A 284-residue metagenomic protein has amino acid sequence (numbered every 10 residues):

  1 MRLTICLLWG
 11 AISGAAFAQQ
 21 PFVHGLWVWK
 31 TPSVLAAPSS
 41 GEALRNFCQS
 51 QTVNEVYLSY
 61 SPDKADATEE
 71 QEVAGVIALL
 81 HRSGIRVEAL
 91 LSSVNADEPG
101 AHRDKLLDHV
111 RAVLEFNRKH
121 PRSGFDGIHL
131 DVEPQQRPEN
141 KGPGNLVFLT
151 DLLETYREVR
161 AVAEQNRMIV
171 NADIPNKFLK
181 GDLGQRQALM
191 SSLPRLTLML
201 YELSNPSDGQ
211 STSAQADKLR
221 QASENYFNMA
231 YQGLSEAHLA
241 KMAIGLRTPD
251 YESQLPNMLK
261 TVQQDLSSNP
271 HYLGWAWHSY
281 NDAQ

Functional and structural regions predicted by a protein language model:
A18-C48, N171-N176, P249, W275-Y280: Boundary/entry segment of secreted carbohydrate-active catalytic domains
W29, E88-N95, L149-L183, H238-Y251: Aromatic-lined carbohydrate-recognition surfaces of secreted/lumenal glycan-active proteins
S39-D63, P121-G127: Catalytic domains of carbohydrate-active enzymes, especially glycoside hydrolases
V53, L58, A65, P134-Q136 (+2 more regions): Aromatic- and acid-rich polysaccharide-binding/catalytic face of secreted or lumenal carbohydrate-active enzymes
L58-S92, N140-V170: Aromatic-lined substrate-binding rim segments of carbohydrate-active enzymes
Y60, V113-F148, A276: Active-site groove signature of glycoside hydrolases
M168, L198-P249: Glycoside hydrolase catalytic-domain groove-lining segments
A230-Q284: Substrate-binding cleft of secreted/luminal carbohydrate-active enzymes
